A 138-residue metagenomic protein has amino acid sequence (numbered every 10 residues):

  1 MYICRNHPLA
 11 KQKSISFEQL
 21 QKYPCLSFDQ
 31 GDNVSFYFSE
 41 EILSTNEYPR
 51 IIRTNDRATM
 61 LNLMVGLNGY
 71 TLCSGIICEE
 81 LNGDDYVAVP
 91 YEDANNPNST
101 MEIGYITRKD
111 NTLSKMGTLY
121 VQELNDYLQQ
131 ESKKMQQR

Functional and structural regions predicted by a protein language model:
M1-Q30, S99-D110, N125-Q129: Hydrophobic/proline-rich hinge and linker segments of small-molecule sensing/allosteric domains, predominantly
C4, N55, C73: A conserved hydrophobic position in a structured secondary element of the catalytic/binding core that shapes
Q12, Y37-F38, L81-G83, G117: Short glycine-/acidic-enriched loop or helix-start segments at secondary-structure transitions that form or flank
F17, Y23-N46, G75, L113-V121 (+2 more regions): Secondary-structure junction motif
E18, I52, G69-Y70: A residue-level structural signature of the nucleotidyltransferase/glycosyltransferase Rossmann-like core
S27-F28, N46-T59: Short beta-strand-to-loop elements that line the ligand-binding cleft of bilobed periplasmic-binding protein-like
A58-K109: Beta-alpha-beta core module
L61-M64, V121, N125: Non-transmembrane alpha-helical segments in soluble domains of secreted/periplasmic/extracellular proteins
